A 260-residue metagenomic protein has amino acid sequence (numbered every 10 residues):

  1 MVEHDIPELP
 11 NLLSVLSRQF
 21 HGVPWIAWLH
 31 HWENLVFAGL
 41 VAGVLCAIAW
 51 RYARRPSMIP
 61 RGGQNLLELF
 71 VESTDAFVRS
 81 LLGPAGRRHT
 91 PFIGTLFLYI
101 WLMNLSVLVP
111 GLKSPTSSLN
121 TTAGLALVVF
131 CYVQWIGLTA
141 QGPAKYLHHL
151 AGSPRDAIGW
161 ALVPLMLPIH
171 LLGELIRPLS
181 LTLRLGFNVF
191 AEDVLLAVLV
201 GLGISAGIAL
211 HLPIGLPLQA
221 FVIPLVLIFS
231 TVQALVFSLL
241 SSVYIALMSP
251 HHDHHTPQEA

Functional and structural regions predicted by a protein language model:
M1-A260: Selective transmembrane helix interface/packing segments
